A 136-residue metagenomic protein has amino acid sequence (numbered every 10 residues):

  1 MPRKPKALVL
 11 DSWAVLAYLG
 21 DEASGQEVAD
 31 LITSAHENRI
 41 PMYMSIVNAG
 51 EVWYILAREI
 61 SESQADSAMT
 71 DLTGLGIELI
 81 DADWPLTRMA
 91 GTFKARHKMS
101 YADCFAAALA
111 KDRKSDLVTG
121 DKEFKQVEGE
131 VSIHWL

Functional and structural regions predicted by a protein language model:
M1-A7, A107-L136: Acidic, PIN/NYN-like endoribonuclease modules and their adjacent C-terminal/linker elements
M1-M44, A57-T70: Short, well-structured N-terminal submotif of metal-dependent ribonuclease cores
R3, E78-V118: Active-site neighborhoods of divalent-metal-dependent phosphate/nucleic-acid chemistry enzymes
D11, E51, D103, D121: Acidic active-site catalytic centers that drive phospho-/nucleotidyl reactions and related ester hydrolyses
V15-L16, A49, F124-K125: A generic structural signal for short hydrophobic patches within well-formed alpha-helices
H36, T73, K111: Anion (oxyanion) recognition and catalysis
I55-R58, G76: Helix-loop "lid/cap" segments that line or gate small-molecule binding pockets
